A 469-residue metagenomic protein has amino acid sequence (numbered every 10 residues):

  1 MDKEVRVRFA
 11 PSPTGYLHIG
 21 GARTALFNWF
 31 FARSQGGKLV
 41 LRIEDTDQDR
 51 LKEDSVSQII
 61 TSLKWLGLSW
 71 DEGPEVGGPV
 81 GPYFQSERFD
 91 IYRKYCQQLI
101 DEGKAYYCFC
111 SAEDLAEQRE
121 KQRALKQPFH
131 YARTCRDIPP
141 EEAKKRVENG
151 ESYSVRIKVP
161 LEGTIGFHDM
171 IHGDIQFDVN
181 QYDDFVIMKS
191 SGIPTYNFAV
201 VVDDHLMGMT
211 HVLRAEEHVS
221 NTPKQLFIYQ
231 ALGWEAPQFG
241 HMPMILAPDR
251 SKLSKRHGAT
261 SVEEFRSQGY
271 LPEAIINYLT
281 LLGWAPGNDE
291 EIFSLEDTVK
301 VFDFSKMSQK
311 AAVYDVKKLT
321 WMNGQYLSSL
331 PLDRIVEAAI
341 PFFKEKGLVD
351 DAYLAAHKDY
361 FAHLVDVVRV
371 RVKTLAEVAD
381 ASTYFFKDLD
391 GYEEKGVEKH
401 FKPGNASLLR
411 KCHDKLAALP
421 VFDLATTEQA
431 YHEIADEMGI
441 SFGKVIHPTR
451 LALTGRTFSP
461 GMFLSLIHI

Functional and structural regions predicted by a protein language model:
M1-A124, N221-W234, A274: N-terminal Rossmann-like or analogous alpha/beta NTP/dinucleotide-binding catalytic cores that position adenine
V7-P13, V40-D45, M207-V212, T260 (+2 more regions): Glycine- and acidic
H18, N28, I59, L99 (+5 more regions): Residue-level preference for non-acidic, small/hydrophobic
Q48, S220, L232-G391, T454-I467: Catalytic adenosine-cofactor/nucleotide-binding cores of aminoacyl-tRNA synthetases and other
Y106-Y107, S111-H241, A247-L253, P286 (+1 more regions): Active-site cores that bind ATP or allylic diphosphates and position pyrophosphate for catalysis
G396-A425, Y431: Long, amphipathic alpha-helical coiled-coil segments characteristic of histidine-phosphotransfer scaffolds
L424-I467: Charged substrate- and nucleic-acid-binding regions of tRNA-handling and nucleotidyl-transfer enzymes, centered on
